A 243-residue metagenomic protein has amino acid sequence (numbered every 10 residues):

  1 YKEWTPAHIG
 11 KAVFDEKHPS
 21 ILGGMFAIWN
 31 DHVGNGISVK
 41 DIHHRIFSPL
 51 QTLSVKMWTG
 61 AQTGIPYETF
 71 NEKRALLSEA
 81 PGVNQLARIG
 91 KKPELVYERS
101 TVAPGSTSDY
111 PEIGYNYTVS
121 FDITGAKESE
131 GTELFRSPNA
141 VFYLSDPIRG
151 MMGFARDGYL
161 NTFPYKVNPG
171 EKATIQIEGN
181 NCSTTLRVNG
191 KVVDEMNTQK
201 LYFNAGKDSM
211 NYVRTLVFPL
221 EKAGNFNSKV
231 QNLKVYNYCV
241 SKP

Functional and structural regions predicted by a protein language model:
Y1-A126, A140-L144, Y165, K172-I175 (+2 more regions): Substrate-binding groove of N-acetylhexosamine-processing glycoside hydrolases
I89-P243: Extracellular glycan-associated modules
